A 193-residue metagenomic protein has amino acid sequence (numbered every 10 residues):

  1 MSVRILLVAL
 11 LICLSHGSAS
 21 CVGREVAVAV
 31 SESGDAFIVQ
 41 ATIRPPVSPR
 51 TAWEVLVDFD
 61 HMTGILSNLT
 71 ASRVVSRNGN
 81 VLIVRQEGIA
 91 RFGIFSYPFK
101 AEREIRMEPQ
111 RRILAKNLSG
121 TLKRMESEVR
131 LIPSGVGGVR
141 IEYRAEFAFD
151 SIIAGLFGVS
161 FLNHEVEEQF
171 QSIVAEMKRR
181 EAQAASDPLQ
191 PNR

Functional and structural regions predicted by a protein language model:
I5-H16: Bacterial N-terminal signal peptides
A19-G79: Hydrophobic ligand-binding cavity/cleft-lining segments
R24, F37-A41, Q86, F99-R103 (+3 more regions): One face of beta-strands
E32, R44, R73-T121, Q171-N192: Glycine-rich portal/gate segments that line the openings of hydrophobic small-molecule binding cavities
P45-P49, F59, G88-F92, M107-P109 (+3 more regions): Beta-strand elements of well-folded, non-transmembrane domains
R50, E54-D60, V159, H164-E167 (+2 more regions): Solvent-exposed, polar/charged alpha-helical surfaces in well-ordered, non-transmembrane soluble domains, broadly
N117-H164, E168: Beta-strand/loop substructures that line and gate deep hydrophobic ligand-binding cavities in soluble
